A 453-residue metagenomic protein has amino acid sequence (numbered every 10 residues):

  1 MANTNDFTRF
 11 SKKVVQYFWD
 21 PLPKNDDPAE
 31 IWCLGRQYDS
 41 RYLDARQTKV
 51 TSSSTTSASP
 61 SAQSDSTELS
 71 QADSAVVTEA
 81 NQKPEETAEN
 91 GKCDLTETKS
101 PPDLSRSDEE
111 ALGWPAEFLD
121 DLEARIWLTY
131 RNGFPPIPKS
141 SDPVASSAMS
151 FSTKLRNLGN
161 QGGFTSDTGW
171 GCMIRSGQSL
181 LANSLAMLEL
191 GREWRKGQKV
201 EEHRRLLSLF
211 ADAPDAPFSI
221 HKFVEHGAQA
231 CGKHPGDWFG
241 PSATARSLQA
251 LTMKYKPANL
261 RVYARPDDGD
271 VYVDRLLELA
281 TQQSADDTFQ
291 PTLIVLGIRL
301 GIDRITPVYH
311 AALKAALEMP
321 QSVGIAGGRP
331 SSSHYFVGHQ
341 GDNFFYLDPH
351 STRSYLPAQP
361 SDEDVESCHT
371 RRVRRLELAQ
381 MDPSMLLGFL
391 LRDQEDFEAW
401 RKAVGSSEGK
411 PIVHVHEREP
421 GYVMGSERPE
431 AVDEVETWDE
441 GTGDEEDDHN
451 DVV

Functional and structural regions predicted by a protein language model:
A2-S166, W170, A182-L185, E189-V453: Cysteine-dependent deubiquitinase/ubiquitin-like isopeptidase catalytic cores across multiple families
S176-G177, T244: Stable alpha-helical elements in mature extracytoplasmic
